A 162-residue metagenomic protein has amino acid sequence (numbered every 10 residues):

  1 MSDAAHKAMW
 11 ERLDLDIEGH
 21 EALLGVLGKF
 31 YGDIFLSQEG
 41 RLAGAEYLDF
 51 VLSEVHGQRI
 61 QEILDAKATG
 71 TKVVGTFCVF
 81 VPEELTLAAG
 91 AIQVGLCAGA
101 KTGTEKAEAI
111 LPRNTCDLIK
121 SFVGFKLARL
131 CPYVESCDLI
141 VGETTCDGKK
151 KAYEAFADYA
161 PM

Functional and structural regions predicted by a protein language model:
M1-M162: An N-terminal assembly and electron-transfer interface module characteristic of large anaerobic redox and radical
